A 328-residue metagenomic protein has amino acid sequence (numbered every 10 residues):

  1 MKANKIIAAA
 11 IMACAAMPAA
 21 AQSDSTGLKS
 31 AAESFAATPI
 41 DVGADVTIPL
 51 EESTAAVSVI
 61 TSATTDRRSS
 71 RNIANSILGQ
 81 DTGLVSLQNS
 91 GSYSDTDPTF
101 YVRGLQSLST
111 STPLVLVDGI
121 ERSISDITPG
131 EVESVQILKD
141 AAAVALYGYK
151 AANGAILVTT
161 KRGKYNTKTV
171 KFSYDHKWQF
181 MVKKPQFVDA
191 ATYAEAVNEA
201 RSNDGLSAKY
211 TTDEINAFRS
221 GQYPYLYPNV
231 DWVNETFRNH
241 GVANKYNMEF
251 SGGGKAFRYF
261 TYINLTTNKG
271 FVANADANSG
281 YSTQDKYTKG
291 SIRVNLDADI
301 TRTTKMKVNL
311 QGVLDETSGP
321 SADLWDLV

Functional and structural regions predicted by a protein language model:
A3-A13, M17-P39, D45-T99, L105-P113 (+3 more regions): Membrane-proximal, glycine/serine-rich, low-complexity loop/turn segments characteristic of large bacterial
P129: Entry/capping segment at the start of metal-dependent catalytic domains with acidic active-site entry clusters
L138: Conserved residues at the C-terminal ends of beta-strands
